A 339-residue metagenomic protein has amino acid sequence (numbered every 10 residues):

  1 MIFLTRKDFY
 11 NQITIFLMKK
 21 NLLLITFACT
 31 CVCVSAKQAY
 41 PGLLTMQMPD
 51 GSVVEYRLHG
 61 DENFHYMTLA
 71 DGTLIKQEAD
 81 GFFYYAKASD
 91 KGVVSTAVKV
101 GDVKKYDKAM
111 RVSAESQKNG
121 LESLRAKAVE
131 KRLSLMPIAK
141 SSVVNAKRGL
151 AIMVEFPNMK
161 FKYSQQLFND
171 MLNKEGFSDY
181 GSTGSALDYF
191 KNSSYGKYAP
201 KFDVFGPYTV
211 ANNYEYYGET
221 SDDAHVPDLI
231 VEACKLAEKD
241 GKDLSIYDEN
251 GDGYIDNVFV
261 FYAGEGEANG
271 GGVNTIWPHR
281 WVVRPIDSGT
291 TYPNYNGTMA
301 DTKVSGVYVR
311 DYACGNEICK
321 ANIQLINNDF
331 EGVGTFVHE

Functional and structural regions predicted by a protein language model:
M1-Q38: Bacterial Sec-dependent N-terminal signal peptides
F3, F16, N21-L23, G120-S123 (+2 more regions): Acidic/proline-rich low-complexity IDRs
I25, S52-V53, E339: Conformational gate/switch positions in structured elements
A36-A139, V143: N-terminal prosegments of processed precursors
E122-E339: Active-site-proximal segment of zinc-dependent metalloprotease catalytic domains
